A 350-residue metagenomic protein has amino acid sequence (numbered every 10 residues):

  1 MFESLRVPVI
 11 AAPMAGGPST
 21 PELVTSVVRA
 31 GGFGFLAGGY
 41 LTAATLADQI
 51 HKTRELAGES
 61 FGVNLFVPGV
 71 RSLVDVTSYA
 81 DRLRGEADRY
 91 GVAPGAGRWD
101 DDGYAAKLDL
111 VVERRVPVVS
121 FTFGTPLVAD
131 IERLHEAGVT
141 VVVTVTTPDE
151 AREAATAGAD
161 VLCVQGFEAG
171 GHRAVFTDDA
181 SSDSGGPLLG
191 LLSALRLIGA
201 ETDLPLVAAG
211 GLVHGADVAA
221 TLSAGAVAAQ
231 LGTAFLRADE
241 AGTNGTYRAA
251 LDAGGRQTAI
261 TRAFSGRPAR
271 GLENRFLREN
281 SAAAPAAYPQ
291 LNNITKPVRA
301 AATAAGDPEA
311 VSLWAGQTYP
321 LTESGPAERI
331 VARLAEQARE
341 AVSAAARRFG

Functional and structural regions predicted by a protein language model:
M1-E201, L334: Active-site entrance/lid segments in N-terminal catalytic domains of soluble metabolic enzymes
A169-V207, L212-G350: Conserved active-site-proximal phosphate/metal-binding subdomains
